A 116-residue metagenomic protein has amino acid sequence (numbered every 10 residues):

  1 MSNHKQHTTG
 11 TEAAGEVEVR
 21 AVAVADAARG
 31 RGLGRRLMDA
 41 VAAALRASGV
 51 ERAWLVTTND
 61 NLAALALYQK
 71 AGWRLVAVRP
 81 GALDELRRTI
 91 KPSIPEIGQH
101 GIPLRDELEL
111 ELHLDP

Functional and structural regions predicted by a protein language model:
M1-A27, R35-D39, A44, R105 (+1 more regions): Acetyl-CoA-dependent GNAT
A25-A27, R31, N59-D60: Active-site acidic-Proline motif in GNAT/NAT acetyltransferases
L33-G34, W54: N-terminal prepro regions of secreted peptide precursors
L45-T57: Conserved GNAT acetyl-CoA-binding A-motif
L55-A64, V76, P80-R87: Conserved beta-strand-loop-alpha-helix junction that forms the acyl-donor binding cleft
Y68, W73: Conserved active-site tyrosine of GNAT-family acetyltransferases
S93-G101: Short, P/G- and charge-enriched loop/turn segments at secondary-structure junctions
